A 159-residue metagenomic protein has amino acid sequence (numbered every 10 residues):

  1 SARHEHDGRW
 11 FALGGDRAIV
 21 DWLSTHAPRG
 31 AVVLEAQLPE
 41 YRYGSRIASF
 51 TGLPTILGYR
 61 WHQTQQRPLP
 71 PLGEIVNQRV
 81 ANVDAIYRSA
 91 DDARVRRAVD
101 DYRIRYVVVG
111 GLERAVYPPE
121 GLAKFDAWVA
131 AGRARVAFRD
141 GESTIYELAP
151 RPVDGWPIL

Functional and structural regions predicted by a protein language model:
S1-L159: Extracytoplasmic
